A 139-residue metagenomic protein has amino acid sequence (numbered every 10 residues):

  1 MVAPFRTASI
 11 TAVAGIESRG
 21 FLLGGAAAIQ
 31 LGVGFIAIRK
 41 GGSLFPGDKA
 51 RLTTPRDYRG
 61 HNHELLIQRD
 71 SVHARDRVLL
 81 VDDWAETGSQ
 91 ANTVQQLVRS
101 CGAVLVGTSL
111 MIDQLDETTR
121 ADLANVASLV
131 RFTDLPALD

Functional and structural regions predicted by a protein language model:
M1-I10: Active-site-facing substrate-recognition patch
I10-E17: Short glycine-rich phosphate-binding loop at a beta-alpha junction
G15, L80-V81: Generic enzyme active-site microenvironment
E17-L22, T87: Gly/Ser/Thr-rich loops at beta-strand to alpha-helix junctions that form or flank small-molecule/cofactor-binding
L22-L31, V94-Q95: Short Gly/Thr/Asp-enriched flexible loops that form oxyanion-binding sites at enzyme active sites
V33-V78: Short, glycine/charge-rich flexible loops or terminal/linker lids adjacent to PRPP-binding catalytic cores
D82-Q95: Acidic, divalent-metal-coordinating active-site segment for phosphoryl/phosphodiester hydrolysis, typified by short
N92-D139: PRPP-dependent phosphoribosyltransferase catalytic core
